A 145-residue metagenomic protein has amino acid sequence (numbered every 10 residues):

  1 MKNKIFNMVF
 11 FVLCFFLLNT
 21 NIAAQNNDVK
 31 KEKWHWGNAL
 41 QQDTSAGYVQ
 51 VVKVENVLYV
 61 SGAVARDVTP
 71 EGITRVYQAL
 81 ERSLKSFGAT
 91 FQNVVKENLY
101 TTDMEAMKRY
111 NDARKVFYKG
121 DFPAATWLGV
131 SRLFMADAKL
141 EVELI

Functional and structural regions predicted by a protein language model:
M1-K2: N-terminal hydrophobic targeting signals that begin at the initiator methionine
I5-N7, T20-V95, T101-I145: N-terminal presequence-like segments and the immediate start of the first folded domain
V9-N19: Bacterial N-terminal signal peptides
